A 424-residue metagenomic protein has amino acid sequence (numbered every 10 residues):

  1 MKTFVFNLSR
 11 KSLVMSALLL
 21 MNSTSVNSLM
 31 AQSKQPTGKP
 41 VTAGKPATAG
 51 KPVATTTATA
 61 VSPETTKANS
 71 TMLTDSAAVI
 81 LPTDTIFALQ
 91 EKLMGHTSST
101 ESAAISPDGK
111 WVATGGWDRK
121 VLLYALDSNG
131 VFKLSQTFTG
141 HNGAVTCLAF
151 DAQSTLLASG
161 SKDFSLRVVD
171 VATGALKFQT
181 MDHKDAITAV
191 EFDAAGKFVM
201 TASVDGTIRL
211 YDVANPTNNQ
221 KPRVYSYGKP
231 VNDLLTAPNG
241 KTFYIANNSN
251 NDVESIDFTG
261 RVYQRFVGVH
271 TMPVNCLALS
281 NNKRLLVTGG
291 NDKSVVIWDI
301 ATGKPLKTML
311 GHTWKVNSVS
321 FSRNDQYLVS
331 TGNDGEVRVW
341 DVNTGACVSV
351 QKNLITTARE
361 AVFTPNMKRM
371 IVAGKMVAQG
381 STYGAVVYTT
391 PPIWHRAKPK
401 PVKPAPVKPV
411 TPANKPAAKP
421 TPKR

Functional and structural regions predicted by a protein language model:
M1-K2, V262: N-terminal leader/targeting signatures
K2-V14, T24: Bacterial N-terminal signal peptides that target proteins for export
V5-N7, L20, P36: Generic early N-terminus positional signal peaking at residue ~5-7
M15-L19: Sec-dependent N-terminal signal peptides
M21-S28: C-terminal segment of classical bacterial N-terminal signal peptides
Q32-R424: WD40-repeat beta-propeller superdomains and closely related acidic/aromatic-rich repeat-like regions
